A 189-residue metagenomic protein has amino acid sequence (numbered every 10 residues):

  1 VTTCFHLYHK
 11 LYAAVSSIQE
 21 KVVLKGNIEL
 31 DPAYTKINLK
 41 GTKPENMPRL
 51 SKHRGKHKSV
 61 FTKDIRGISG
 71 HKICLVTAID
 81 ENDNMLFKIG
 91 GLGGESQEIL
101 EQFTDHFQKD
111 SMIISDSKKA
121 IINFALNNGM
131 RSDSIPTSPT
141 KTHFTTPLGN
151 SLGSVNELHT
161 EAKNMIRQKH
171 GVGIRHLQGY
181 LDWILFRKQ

Functional and structural regions predicted by a protein language model:
V1-Q189: Residue-level recognition of single "structural anchor" positions that define or cap local secondary structure
